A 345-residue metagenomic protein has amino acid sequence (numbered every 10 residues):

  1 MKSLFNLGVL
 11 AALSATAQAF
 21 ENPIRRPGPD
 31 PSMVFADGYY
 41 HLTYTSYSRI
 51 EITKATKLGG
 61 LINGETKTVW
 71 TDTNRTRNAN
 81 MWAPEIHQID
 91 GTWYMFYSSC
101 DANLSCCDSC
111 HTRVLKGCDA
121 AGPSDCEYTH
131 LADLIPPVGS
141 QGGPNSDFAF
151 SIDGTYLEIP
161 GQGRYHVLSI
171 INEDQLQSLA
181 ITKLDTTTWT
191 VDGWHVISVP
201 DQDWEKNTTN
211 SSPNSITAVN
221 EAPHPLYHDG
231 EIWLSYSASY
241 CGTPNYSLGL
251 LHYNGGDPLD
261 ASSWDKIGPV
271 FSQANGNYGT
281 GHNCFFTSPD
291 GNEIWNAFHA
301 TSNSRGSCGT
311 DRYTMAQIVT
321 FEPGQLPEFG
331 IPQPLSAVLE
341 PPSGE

Functional and structural regions predicted by a protein language model:
M1-E21: Fungal secretory targeting signals
A17-E345: Carbohydrate-active catalytic/glycan-binding domains of CAZyme proteins, especially the secreted or lumenal ectodomains
